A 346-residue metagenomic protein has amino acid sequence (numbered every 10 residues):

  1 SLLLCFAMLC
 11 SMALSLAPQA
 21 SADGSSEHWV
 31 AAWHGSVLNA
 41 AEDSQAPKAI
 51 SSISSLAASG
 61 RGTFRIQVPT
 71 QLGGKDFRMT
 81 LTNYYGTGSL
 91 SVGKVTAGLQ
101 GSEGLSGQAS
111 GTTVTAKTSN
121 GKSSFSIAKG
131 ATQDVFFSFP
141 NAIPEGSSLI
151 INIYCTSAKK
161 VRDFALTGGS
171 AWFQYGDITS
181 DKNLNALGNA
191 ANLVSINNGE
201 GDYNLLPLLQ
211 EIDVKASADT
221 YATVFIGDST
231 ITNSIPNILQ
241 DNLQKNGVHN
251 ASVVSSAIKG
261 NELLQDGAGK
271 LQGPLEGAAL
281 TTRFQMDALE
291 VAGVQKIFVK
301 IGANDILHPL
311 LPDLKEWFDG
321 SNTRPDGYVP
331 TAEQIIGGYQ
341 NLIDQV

Functional and structural regions predicted by a protein language model:
L4, M8-L14: Hydrophobic core
A20-I226, I231-T232, K245-V248: N-terminal secretory targeting modules
W33, T63-I66, S89, V95-G104 (+2 more regions): Conserved SGNH/GDSL esterase-like catalytic core that processes O-acyl groups on lipids and polysaccharides
N341-V346: A structural motif corresponding to the C-terminal end of an alpha-helix and its immediate exit/capping segment
